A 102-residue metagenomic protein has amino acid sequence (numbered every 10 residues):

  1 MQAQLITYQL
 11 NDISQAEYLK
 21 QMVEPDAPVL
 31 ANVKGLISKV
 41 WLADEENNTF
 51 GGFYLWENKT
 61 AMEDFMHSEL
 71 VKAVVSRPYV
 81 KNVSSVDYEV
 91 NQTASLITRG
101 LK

Functional and structural regions predicted by a protein language model:
M1-F50, K59-H67, K81-K102: Short S/T/G/P-rich N-terminal loop/turn motif that feeds into the first structured element of a domain
K72-R77: A common structural junction motif
